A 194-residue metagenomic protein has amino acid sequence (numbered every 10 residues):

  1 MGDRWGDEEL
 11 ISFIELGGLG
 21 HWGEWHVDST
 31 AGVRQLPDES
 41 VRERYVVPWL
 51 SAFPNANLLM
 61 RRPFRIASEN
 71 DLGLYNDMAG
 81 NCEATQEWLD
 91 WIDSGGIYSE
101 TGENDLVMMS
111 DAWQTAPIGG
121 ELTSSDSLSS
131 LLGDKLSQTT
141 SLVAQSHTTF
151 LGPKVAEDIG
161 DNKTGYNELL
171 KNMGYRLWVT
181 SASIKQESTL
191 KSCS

Functional and structural regions predicted by a protein language model:
M1-E15, E39-A52: An active-site-proximal structural segment forming one wall of the substrate-binding cleft that immediately precedes
I11-E15, N55-L59, F150: Structural preference for beta-strand elements that scaffold enzyme active sites
E15-L19, R62-R65: Short, well-ordered beta-to-alpha junction loops that form the rim of enzyme active sites and present histidine/acidic
G20-H26, I66-N70: Short catalytic/ligand-binding loop motif for oxyanion handling, primarily in non-cytosolic enzymes, centered on
W25-D38: The substrate-binding groove and active-site-proximal loops of carbohydrate-active enzymes, especially glycoside
Q35-P48, L131-S137, K163: Well-ordered, non-membrane alpha-helical segments in soluble/globular domains
L59-Q186: Substrate-binding cleft of secreted/luminal carbohydrate-active enzymes
S188-S194: Contiguous beta-strand segments within globular domains
